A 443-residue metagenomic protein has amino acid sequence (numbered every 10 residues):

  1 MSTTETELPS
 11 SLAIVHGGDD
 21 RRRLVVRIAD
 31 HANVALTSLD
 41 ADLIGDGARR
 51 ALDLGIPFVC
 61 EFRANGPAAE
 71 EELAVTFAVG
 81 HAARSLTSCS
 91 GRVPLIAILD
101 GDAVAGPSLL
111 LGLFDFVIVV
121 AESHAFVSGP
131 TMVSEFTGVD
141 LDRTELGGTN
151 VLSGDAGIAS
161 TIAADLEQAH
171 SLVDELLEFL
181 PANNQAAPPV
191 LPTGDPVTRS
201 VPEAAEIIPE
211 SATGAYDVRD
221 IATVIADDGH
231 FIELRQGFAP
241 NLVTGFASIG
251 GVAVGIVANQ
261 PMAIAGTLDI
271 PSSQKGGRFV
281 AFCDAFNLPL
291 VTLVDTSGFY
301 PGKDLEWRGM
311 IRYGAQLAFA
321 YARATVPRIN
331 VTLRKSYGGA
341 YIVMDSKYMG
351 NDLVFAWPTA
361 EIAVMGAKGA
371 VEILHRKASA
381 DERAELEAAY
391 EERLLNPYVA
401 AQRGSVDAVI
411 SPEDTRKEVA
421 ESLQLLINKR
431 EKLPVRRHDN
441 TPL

Functional and structural regions predicted by a protein language model:
M1-L443: Ligand-binding clefts of soluble mixed alpha/beta catalytic domains
